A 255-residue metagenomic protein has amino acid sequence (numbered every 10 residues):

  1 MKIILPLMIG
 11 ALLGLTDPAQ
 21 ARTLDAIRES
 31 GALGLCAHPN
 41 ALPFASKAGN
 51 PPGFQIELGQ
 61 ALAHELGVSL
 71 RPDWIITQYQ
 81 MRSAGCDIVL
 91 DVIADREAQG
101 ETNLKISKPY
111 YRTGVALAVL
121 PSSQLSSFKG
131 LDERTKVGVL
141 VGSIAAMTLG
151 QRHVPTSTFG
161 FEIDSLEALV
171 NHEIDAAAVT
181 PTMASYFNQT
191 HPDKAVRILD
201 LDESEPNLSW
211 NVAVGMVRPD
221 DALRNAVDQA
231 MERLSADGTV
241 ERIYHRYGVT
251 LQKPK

Functional and structural regions predicted by a protein language model:
K2-L15: Bacterial N-terminal signal peptides
A21-I93: Extracytoplasmic small-molecule ligand-binding "clamshell" domains of the periplasmic binding protein/Venus flytrap
L33-G34, G67-S69, A84-A94, T135-K136 (+2 more regions): Alpha-to-beta junction loops
H38-P39, Y111-V119, N188-E232, G248-K255: Periplasmic-binding protein-like
L62, M81-G85, L131, L169-V170 (+1 more regions): Hydrophobic residues within well-ordered alpha-helices
S69-R82, G142, S157-N171: Short helix-initiation/N-cap motifs at beta->coil->alpha
Y79-R82, I93-E101, T148-Q151, D175-L208: A ligand-binding cleft/hinge motif common to bilobed small-molecule-binding domains
V119-K136: Flexible hinge/capping segments at coil-to-helix
